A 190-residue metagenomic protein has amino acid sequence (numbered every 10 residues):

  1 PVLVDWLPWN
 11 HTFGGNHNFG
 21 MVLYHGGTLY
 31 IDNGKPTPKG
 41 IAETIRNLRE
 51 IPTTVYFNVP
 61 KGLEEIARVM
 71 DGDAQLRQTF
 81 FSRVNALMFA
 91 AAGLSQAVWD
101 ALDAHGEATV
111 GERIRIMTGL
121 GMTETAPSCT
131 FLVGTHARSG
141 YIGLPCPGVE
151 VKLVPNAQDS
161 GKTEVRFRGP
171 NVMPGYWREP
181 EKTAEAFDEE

Functional and structural regions predicted by a protein language model:
P1-D5, H136: Conserved adenylate-forming
L3, L29-Y30: A short hydrophobic/small-residue beta-strand
W6-T12, F19, K35: Conserved AMP-binding
G14, K182: Residue-level recognition of oxygen-bearing side chains
F19, H25, N33-G161, P170 (+2 more regions): Conserved adenylate-forming
